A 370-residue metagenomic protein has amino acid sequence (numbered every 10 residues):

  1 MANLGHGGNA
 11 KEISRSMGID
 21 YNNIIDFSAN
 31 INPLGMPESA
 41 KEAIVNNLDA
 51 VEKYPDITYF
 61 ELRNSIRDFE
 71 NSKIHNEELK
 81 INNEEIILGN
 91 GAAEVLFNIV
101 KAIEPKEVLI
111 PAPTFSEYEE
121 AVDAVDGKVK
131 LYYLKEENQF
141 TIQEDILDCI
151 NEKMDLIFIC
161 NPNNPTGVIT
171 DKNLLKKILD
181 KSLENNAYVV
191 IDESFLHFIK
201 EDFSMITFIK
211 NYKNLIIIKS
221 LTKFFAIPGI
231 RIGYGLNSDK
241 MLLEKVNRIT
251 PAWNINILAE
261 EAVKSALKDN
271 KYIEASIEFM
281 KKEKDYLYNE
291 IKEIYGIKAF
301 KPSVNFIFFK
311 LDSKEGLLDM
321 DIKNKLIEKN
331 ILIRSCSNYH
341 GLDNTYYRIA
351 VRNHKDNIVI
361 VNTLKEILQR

Functional and structural regions predicted by a protein language model:
M1-G91, N98, R370: N-terminal small-domain helix-loop-helix segment of the aminotransferase-like
P37, T58, N214-E293, I297-F300: PLP-dependent aminotransferase class I/II
E94, K101-I159: PLP-dependent aminotransferase-like
V125, E184-N185, Y212, I294 (+1 more regions): Helix C-cap/helix->beta junction micro-motif
K130, E137-H197: Active-site phosphate-binding strand-loop segment of PLP-dependent enzymes
N173, E328-K329, H340-R370: PLP-dependent enzyme catalytic core of the Aspartate aminotransferase-like
K281, I294-K329: Conserved PLP-binding catalytic core of the aspartate aminotransferase-like
